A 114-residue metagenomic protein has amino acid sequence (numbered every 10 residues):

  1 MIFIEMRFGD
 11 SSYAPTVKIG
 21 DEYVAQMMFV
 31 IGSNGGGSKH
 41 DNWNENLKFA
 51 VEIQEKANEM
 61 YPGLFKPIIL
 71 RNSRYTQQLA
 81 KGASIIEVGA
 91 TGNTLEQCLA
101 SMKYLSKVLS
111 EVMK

Functional and structural regions predicted by a protein language model:
M1-N34: Active-site microenvironments of hydrolase-like enzyme catalytic domains
I2-R7, L64-N72: Surface-exposed patches in mature extracellular/periplasmic domains of secreted proteins
E5-F8, E55-P62, K107-K114: Sec-exported extracytoplasmic/periplasmic mature domains
E22, Y61-G63, L79: A generic structural signal for short, non-catalytic loop/turn and secondary-structure boundary residues
N34-N44, E87-E96: Second-shell loop/turn segments in exported
N42-I69: Active-site-adjacent substrate-binding region of metalloamidase/peptidase-like peptide-processing proteins
K66-K114: Active-site-adjacent mobile loop/cap segments within catalytic or ligand-binding domains
